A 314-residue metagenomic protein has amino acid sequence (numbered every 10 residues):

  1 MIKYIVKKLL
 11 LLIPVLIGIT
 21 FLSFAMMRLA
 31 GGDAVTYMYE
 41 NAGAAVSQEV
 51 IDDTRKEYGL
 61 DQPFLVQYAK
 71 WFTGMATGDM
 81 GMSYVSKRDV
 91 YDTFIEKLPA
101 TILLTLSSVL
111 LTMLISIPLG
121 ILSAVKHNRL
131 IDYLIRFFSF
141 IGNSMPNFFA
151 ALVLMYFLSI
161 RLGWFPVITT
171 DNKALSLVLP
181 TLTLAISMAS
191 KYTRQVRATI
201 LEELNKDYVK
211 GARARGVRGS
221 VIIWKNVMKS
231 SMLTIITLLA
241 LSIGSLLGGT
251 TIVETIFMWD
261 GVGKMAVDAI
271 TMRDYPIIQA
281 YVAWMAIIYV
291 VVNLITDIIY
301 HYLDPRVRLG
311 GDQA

Functional and structural regions predicted by a protein language model:
I2-K3, F94, L98-I131, T170-A314: Alpha-helical transmembrane segments of integral membrane proteins, especially multi-pass inner/plasma-membrane
I2-K7, L11, P118-L154, L233: Cytoplasmic-entry segments and transmembrane alpha-helices of multi-pass inner-membrane transporters
L16-V66, G163-L179: Hydrophobic alpha-helical transmembrane segments of membrane transport/permease proteins and related membrane-embedded
F21, L106-L110, F149-L154, A283: Hydrophobic alpha-helical transmembrane segments of multi-pass integral membrane proteins
A30, G142-M145, L247: Transmembrane helix irregularities
L60-I117: An internal, D/E-rich "acidic patch" concept
K87, R136-A198, T271: Membrane-water interface segments at transmembrane-helix boundaries in multipass membrane proteins
